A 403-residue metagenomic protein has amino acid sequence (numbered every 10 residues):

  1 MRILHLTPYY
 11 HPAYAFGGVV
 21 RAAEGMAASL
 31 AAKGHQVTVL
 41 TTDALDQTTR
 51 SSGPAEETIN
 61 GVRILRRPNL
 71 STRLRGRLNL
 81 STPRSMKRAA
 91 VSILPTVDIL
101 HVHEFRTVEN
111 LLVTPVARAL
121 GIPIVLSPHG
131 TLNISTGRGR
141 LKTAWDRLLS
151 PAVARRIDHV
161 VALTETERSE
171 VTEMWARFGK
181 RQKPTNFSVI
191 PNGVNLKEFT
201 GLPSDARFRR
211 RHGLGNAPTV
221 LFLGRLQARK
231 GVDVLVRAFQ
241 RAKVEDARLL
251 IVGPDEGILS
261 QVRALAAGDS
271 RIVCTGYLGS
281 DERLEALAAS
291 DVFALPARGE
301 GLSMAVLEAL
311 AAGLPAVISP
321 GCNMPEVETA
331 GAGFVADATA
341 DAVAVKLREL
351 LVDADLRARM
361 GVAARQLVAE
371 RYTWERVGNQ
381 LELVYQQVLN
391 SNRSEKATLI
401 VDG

Functional and structural regions predicted by a protein language model:
L4, V161, L214-K230, V236-F239 (+1 more regions): Conserved donor-binding/catalytic core segment of Leloir-type glycosyltransferases
D43, T166, G193: Carbohydrate-associated surface elements
P123-V125, N133-R156, S169, A176-G179 (+1 more regions): Nucleotide-sugar donor phosphate/pyrophosphate-binding loop at the beta->alpha transition of glycosyltransferases
V194, L223, R248-Q261, G276-Y277: Glycosyltransferase donor-sugar binding loop
S260-D281: Nucleotide-activated donor-binding/catalytic signature segment of Leloir-type glycosyltransferases, i.e., the conserved
R298: Aromatic "clamp/platform" in nucleotide-sugar-dependent glycosyltransferases that forms part of the donor/acceptor
P315-S319: Short hydrophobic beta-strand element within catalytic cores of glycosyltransferases and related nucleotide-activated
G333-D341, E349-A354: Conserved acidic donor-binding segment of nucleotide-sugar-dependent glycosyltransferases
